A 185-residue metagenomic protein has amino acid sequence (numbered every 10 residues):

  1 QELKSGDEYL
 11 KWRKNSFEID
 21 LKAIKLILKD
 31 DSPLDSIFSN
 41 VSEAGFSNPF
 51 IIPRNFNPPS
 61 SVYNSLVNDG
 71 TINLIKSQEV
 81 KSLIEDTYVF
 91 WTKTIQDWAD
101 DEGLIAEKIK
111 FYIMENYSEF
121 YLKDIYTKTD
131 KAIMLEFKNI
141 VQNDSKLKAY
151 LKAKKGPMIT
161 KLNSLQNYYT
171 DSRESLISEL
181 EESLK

Functional and structural regions predicted by a protein language model:
Q1-K185: Long, hydrophobic alpha-helical segments that serve as membrane-spanning/inserting helices
